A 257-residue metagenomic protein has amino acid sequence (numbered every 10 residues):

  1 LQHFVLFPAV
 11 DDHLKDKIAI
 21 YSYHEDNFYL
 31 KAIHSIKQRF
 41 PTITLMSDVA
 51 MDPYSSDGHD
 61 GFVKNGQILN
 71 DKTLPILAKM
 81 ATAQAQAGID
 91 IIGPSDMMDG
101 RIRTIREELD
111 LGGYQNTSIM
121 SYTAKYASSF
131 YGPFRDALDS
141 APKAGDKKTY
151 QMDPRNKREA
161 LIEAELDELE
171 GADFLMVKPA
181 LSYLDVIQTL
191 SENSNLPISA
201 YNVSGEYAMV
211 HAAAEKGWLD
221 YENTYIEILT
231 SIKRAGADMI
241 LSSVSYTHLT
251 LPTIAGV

Functional and structural regions predicted by a protein language model:
L1-T189, N193-L196, Y207-M209, A213-M239: Alpha/beta enzyme core
S199: Core nucleotide-handling region used for phosphoryl-transfer chemistry
V203-G205: Short, acidic/turn-prone active-site loops that include or flank metal/cofactor- and phosphate-binding residues
S243: Short acidic/histidine-rich active-site segments
T247-T253: Conserved small/polar residues in nucleotide/adenosyl-binding loops
